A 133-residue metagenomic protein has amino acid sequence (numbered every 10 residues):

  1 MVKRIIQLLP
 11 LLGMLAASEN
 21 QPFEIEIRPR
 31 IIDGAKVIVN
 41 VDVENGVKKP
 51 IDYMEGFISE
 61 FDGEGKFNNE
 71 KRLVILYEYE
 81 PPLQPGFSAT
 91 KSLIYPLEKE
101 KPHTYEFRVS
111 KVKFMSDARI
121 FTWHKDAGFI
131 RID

Functional and structural regions predicted by a protein language model:
V2-P10: Sec-dependent signal peptide recognition, specifically the positively charged N-region followed immediately by
A17-N40, G46, W123-D133: Low-complexity, acidic Ser/Thr/Pro/Gly-rich terminal tails and inter-domain linkers that flank the onset of structured
P22-R28, V39-V43, V74-Y79, K91-Y95: Short structured motifs
V43-N45, E60, Y95, K111-V112: Hydrophobic beta-strand positions in extracellular immunoglobulin-like domains
E44-P85: The feature marks short-to-medium sequence segments in extracytoplasmic or secretory-pathway proteins
F67-N69, D117-D126: Beta-sandwich strand segments
E70-D117: Short, solvent-exposed, Trp/other aromatic-anchored flexible loops in extracytoplasmic proteins
